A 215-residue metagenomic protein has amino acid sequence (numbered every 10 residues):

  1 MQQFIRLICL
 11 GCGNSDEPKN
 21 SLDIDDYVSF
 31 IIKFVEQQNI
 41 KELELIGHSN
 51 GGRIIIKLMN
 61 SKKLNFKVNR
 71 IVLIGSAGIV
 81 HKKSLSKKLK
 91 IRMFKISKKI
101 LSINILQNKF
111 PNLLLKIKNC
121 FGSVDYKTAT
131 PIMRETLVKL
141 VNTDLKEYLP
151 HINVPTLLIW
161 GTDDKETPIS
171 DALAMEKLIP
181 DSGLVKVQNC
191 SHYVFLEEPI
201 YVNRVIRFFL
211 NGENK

Functional and structural regions predicted by a protein language model:
I5-I46, N203-R204: Active-site loop/oxyanion-hole signature of alpha/beta-hydrolase fold enzymes
E44, N69-V72, P150: Residue in the alpha/beta-hydrolase core beta-strand immediately N-terminal to the catalytic nucleophile
R53-S61, F66-S102: Flexible "cap/lid" loop of the alpha/beta hydrolase fold
S84, K99-N153: Conserved alpha/beta-hydrolase catalytic His-Asp/Glu region
I152, L158-W160, D164: Short beta-strand/loop motif that positions the catalytic acidic residue of the alpha/beta-hydrolase fold
K165-D171: Conserved alpha/beta-hydrolase "acid-adjacent" motif
E176-Y193: Catalytic histidine neighborhood in serine/cysteine hydrolases with alpha/beta-hydrolase-type architecture
C190-N203: Catalytic histidine-centered segment of alpha/beta-hydrolase-like enzymes
